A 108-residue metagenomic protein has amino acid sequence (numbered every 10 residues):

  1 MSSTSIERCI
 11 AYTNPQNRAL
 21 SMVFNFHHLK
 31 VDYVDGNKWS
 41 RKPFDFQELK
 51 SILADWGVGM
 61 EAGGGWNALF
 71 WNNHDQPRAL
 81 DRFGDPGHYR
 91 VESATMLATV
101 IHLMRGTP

Functional and structural regions predicted by a protein language model:
M1-P108: Active-site and adjacent substrate-binding regions of carbohydrate-active enzymes
